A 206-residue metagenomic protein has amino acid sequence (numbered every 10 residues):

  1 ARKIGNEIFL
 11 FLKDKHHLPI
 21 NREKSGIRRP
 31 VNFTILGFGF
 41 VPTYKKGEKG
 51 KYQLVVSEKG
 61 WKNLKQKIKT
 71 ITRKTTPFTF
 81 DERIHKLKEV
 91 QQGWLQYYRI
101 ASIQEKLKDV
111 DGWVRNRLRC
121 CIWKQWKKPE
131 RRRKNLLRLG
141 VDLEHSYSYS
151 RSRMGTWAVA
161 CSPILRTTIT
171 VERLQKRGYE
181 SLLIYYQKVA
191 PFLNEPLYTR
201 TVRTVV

Functional and structural regions predicted by a protein language model:
A1-V206: Non-catalytic terminal/accessory segments
